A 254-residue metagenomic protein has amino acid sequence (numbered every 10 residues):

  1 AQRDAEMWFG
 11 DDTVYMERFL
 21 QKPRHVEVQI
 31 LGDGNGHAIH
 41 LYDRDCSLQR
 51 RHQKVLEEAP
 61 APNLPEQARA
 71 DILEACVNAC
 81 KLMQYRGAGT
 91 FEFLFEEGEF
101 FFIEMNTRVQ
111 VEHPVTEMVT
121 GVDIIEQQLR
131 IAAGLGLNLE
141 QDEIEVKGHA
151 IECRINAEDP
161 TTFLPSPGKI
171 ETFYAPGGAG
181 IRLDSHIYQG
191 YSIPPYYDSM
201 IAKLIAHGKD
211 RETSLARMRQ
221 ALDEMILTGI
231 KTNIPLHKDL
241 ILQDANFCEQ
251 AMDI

Functional and structural regions predicted by a protein language model:
Q2-F9, T13, E58-F95: A long amphipathic alpha-helix within ATP-dependent nucleotide-binding catalytic cores
R3-G10, Q21, G36, V77 (+5 more regions): Generic secondary-structure signature for well-ordered alpha-helical cores
Y15-L20, H25-G32, Q84-Q110: Conserved metal-phosphate-binding beta-hairpin within the catalytic cores of diverse ATP-dependent phosphoryl-transfer
M16, V28-Q29, C76, E92 (+5 more regions): Buried hydrophobic positions in well-ordered alpha/beta secondary-structure cores of metabolic enzymes
G32-H37, F95-G98, G177, L242-Q243: Short acidic-glycine loop/turn motifs at beta-strand connectors
D33-E74, V109-I124: ATP-dependent carboxylate/phosphate-activation module, predominantly the ATP-grasp catalytic core and closely related
R44, E96-F101, N106, N246-I254: Terminal amphipathic helices with adjacent charged low-complexity linkers/tails
P114-I254: Catalytic cores of soluble metabolic enzymes centered on carboxylation/carboxyl-transfer
